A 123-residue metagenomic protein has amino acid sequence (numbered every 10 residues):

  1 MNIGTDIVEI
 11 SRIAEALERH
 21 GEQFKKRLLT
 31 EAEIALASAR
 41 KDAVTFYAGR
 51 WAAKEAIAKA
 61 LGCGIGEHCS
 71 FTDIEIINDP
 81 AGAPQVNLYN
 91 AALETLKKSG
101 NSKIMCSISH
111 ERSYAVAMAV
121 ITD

Functional and structural regions predicted by a protein language model:
M1-D123: Core catalytic alpha/beta fold that binds nucleotide/phospho-ligands
